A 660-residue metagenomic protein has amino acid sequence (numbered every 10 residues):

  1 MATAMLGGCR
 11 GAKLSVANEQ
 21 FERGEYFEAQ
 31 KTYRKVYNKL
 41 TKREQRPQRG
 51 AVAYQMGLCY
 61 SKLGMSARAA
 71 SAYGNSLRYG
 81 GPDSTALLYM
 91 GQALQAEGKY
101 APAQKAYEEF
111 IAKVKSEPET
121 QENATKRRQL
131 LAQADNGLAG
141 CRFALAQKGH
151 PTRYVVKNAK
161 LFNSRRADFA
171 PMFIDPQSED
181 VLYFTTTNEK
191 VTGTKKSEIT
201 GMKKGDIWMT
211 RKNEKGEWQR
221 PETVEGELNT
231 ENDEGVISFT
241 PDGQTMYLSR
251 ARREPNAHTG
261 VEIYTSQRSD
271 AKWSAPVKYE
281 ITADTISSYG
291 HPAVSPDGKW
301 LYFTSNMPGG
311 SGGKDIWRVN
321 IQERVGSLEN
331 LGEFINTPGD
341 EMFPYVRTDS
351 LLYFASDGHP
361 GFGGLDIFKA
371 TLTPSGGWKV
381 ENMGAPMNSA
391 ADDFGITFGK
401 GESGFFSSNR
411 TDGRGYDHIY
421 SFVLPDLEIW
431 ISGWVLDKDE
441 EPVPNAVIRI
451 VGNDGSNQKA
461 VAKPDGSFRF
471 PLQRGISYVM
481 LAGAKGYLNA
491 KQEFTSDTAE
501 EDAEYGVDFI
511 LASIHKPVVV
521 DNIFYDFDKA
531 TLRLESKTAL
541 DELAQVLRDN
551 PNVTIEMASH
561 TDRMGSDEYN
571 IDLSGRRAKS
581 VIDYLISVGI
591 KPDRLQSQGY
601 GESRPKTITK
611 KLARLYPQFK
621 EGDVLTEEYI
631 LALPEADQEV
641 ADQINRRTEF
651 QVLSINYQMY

Functional and structural regions predicted by a protein language model:
G11, R23, K62, N75 (+9 more regions): Short, conserved micro-motifs composed of acidic
A17, I429-K438, G466, F509: A short, amphipathic beta-strand motif
A29, G313, D439-N453: Short, ordered, surface-exposed loop/turn motifs in non-cytosolic proteins
S356, P360-G363, H560-Y660: Periplasmic OmpA-like peptidoglycan-binding domain that tethers envelope proteins to the cell wall
N453-S467: Short, acidic Ser/Thr/Gly-rich low-complexity loop/linker segments typical of extracellular and cell-surface proteins
I476-G486: A short, solvent-exposed beta-strand micro-motif common in secreted/extracellular proteins
S513-V553, T561-E568, A636-I655: Short, solvent-exposed beta-strand/turn patches at coil↔beta or beta↔helix junctions that act as interaction loops
